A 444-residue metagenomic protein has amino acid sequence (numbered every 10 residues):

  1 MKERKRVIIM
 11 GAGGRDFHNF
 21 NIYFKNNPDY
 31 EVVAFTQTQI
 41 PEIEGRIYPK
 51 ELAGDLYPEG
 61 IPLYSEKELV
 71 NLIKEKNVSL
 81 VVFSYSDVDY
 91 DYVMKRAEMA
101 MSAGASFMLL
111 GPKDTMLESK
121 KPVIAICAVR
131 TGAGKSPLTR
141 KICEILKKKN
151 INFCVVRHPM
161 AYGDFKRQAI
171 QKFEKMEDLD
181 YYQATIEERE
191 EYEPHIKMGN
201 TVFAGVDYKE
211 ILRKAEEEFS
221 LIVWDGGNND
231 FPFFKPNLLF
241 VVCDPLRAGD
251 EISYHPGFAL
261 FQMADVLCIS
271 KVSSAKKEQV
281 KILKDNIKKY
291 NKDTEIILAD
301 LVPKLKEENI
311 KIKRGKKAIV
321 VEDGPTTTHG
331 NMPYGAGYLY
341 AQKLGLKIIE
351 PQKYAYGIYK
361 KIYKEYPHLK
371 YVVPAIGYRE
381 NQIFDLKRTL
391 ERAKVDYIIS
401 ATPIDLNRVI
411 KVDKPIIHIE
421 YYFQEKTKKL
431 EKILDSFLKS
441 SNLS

Functional and structural regions predicted by a protein language model:
E3-R6, V70, K74-K76, A125 (+6 more regions): Flexible phosphate-sensing "switch/lid" loops adjacent to ATP/NTP-binding sites across phosphate-transfer
K5-K76, K347-E350, A355-K360: A solvent-exposed beta-alpha-beta segment
R15, V88, D114-T115, T131-G134 (+3 more regions): Glycine-/small-residue-rich active-site loops that bind phosphorylated ligands and cofactors
H18-K25, L138-E144, P256, G335: Histidine-anchored nucleotide/phosphate-binding helix
E51-K113, I383, R392-K394, I399-L406: Phosphate-bearing ligand-interacting subdomains that bind or position ATP/ADP/UDP/GDP/NAD(P) or nucleotide-linked
T115-V123: Phosphate-binding P-loop
I124-I142: Glycine-rich phosphate-binding P-loop
